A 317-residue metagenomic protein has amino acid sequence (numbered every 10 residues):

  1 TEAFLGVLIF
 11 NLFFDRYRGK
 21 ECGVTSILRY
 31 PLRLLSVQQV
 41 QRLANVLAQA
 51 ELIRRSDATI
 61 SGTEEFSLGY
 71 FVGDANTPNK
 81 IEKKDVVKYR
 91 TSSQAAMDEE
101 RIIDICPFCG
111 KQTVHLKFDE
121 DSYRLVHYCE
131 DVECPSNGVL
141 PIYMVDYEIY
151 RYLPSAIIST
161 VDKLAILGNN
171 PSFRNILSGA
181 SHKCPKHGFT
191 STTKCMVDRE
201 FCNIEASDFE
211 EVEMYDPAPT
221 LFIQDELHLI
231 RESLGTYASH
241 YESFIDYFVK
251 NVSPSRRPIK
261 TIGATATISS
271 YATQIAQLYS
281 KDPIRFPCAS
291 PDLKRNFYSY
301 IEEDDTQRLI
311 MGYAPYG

Functional and structural regions predicted by a protein language model:
E2-K20, R42-N45, F244-F248: Walker A/P-loop NTP-binding motif
F10-Q41, L52-S56, G62-E64, I149-Y152 (+1 more regions): Conserved SF1/SF2 helicase motif Ia
G23-E51, G69-N76, V161-N169, A266-A272: Conserved Walker A/P-loop ATP-binding site and its immediately adjacent core in helicase/helicase-like ATPase domains
T25, S67, L153-A156, A218-L221 (+1 more regions): Loop/turn-to-beta-strand initiation segments
Q38-Q41, R231-S299: Post-DEXD/H (motif II) to motif III coupling segment of the RecA-like Helicase ATP-binding lobe
F66, G73-D74, P78-D104, I268-A276 (+1 more regions): Conserved interdomain linker/interface between the two RecA-like ATPase lobes of SF2 helicase motors
T77-Y147, S178-D216: Cys/His-rich short segments
P154, D162, I176-K194, E213-N251: SF2 helicase catalytic motif II
